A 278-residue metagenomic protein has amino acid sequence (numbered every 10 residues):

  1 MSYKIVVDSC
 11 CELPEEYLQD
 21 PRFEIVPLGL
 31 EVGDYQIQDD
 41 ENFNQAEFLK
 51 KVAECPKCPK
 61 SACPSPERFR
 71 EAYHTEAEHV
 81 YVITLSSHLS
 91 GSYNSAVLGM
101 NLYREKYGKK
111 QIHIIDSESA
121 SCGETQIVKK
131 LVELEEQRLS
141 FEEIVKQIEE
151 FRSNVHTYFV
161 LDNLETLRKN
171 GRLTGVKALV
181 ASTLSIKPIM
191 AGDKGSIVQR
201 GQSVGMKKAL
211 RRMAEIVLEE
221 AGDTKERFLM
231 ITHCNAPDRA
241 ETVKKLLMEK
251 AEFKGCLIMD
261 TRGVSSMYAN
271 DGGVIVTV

Functional and structural regions predicted by a protein language model:
S2, A77-V80, K109, T224-F228: A general structural motif
K4, C10-E24, G29, L89-S92 (+4 more regions): Mixed-charge interfacial surface used for oligomerization/domain docking and macromolecular partner engagement
K4-C63, R68: N-terminal glycine-rich anion-binding loop in soluble enzyme alpha/beta folds
D20-P21, E54-C55, E76, I83 (+1 more regions): Structured helix-beta-strand junction loops
Q38, S117-A120: A short, ordered amphipathic alpha-helix with a cationic face
P64-V80, T84-M100, R104-K106: Active-site cofactor/cluster-binding pocket
T84, H113-I114: A glycine-rich beta-strand to alpha-helix segment that forms a phosphate/ribose-binding loop at ligand/cofactor sites
Y107-H113: Ligand-binding "clamshell"
